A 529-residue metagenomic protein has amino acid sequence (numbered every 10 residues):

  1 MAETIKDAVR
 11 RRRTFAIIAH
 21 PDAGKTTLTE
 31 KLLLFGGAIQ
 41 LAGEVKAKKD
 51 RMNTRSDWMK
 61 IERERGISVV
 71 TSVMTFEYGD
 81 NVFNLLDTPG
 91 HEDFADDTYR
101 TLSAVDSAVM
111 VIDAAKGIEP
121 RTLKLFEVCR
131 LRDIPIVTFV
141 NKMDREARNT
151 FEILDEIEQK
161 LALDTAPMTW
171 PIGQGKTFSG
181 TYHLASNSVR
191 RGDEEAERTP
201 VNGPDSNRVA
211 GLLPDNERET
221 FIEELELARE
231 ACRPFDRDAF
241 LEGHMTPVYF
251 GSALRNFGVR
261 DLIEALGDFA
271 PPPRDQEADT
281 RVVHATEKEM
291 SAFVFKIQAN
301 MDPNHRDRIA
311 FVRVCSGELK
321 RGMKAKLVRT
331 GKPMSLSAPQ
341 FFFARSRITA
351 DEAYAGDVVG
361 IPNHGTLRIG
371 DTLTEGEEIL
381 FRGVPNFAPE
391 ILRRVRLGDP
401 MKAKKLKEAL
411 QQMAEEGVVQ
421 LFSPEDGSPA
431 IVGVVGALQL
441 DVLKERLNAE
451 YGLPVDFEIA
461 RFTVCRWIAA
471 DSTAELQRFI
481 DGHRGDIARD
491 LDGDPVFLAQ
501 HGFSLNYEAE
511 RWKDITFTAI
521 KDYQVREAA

Functional and structural regions predicted by a protein language model:
M1-A529: Structural and coupling elements of P-loop NTPases
